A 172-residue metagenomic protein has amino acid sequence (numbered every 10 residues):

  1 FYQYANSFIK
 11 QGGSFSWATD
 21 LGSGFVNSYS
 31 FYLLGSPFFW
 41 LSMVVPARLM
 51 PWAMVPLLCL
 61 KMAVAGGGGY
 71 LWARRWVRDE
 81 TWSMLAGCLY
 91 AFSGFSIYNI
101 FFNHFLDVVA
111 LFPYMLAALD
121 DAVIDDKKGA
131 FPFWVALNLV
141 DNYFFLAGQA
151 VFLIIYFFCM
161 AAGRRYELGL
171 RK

Functional and structural regions predicted by a protein language model:
F1-G66, C88-A110: Membrane-interface coil-to-helix junctions
N6-F8, L21, R74, A118 (+2 more regions): Generic alpha-helical secondary structure signal
V64-R75, E80-R164: Membrane-embedded helix bundles of polyisoprenyl
Y166-K172: Membrane-interfacial entry segments at the cytosolic side of transmembrane helices
